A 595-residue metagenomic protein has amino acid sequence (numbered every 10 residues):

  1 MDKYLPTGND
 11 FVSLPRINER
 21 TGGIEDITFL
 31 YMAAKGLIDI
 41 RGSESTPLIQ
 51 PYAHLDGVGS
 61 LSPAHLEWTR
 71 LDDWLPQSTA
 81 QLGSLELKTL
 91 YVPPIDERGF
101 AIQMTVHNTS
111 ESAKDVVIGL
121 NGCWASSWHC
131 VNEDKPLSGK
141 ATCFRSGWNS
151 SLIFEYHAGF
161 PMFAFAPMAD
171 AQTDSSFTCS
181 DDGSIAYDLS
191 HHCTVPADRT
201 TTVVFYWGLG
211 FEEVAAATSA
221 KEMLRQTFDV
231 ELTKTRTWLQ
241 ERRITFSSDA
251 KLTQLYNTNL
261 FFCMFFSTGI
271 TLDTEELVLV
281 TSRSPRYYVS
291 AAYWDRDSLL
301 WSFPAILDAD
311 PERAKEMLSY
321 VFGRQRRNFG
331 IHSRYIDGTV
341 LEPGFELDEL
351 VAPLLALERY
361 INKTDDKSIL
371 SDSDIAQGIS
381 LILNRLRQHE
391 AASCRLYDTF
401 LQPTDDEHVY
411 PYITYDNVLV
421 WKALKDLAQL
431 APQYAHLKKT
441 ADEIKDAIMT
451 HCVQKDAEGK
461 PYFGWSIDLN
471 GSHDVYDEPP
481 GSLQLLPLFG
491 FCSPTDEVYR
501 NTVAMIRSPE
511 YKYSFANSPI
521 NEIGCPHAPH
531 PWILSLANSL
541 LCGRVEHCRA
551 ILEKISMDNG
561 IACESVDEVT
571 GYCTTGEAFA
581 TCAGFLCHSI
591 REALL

Functional and structural regions predicted by a protein language model:
M1-D56, L75: Beta-strand-rich N-terminal accessory domains
E86, V92-A291: Acidic/polar, glycine-enriched structural segments that form the non-catalytic walls/loops of the carbohydrate-binding
T202, Y206-K221, Y287-Y288, S333-Y335 (+4 more regions): The feature captures the catalytic groove of carbohydrate-active enzymes
N259-T271, A309-H332, D374-R395, K439-G459 (+2 more regions): Long, well-ordered core segments of solenoidal/helical folds
Y288-A392, N417, E577-L595: Aromatic-rich carbohydrate-recognition surfaces in CAZymes
A292-D295, L381, A391-A392, Y410-L419 (+1 more regions): Extended ligand-binding clefts on enzyme/binding-domain cores
W294-L307, E346-L350, F400, P411-D426 (+3 more regions): An alpha-helical repeat/solenoid feature that recognizes helix-turn-helix modules
R334-G338, P519-I523, A550-A583: C-terminal catalytic domain of Rieske-type non-heme iron oxygenases
